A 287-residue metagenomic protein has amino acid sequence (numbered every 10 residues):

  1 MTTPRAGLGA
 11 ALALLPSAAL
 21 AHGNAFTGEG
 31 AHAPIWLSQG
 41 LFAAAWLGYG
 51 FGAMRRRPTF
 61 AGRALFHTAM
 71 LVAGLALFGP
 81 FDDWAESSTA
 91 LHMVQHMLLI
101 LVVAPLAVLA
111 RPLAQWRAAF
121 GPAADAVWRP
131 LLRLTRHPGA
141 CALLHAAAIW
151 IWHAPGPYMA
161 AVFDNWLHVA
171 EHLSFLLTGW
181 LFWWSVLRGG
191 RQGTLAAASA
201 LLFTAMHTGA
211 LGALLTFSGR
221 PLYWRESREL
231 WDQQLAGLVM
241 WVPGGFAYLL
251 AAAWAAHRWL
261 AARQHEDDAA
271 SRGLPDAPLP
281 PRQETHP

Functional and structural regions predicted by a protein language model:
M1-L8: Bacterial N-terminal signal peptides that target proteins for export
R5, S17-P287: Alpha-helical membrane segments of multi-pass proteins
L8, L12-L14: Extended intrinsically disordered or low-complexity segments
